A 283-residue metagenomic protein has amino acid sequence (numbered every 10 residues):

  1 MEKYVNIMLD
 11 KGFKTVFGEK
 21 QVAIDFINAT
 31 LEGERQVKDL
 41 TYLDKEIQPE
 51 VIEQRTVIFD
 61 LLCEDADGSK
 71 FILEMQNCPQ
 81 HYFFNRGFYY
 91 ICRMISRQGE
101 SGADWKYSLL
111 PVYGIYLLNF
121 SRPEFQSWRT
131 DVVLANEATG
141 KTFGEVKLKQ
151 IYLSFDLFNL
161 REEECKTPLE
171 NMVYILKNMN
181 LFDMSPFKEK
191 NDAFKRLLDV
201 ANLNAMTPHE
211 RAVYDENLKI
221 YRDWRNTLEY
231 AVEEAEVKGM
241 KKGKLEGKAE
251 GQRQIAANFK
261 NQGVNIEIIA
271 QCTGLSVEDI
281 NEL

Functional and structural regions predicted by a protein language model:
M1-L283: Elongated, amphipathic alpha-helical interaction scaffolds
